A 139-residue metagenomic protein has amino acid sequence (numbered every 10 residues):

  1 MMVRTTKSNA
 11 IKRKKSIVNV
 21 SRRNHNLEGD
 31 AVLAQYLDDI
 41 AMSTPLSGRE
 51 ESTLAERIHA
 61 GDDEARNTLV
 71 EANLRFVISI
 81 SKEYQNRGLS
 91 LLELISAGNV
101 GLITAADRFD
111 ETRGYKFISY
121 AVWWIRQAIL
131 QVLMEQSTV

Functional and structural regions predicted by a protein language model:
M1-D30: Acidic low-complexity intrinsically disordered regions
N19-V139: Alpha-helical promoter-recognition and RNA polymerase-docking modules of transcription initiation factors, dominated by
